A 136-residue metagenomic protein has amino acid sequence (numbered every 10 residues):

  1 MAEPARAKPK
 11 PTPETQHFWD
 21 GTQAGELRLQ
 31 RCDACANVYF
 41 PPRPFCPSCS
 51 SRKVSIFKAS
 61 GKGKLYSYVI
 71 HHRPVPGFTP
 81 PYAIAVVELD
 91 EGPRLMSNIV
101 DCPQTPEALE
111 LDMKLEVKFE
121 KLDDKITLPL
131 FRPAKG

Functional and structural regions predicted by a protein language model:
M1-L27, R132, G136: A broadly conserved sequence feature marking short terminus-proximal activation segments in nucleic acid-centric
E26-L29, R43: Residues immediately within or flanking Cys/His clusters that coordinate Zn2+ in small zinc-binding modules
R31-A34, F45-S51: Short, cysteine/histidine-rich loop/knuckle motifs that typically chelate Zn2+
F40, K53-S55: Short functional micro-motifs and their immediate structural scaffolds
G63-Y66, I99: Conserved hydrophobic positions within beta-strands
R94-T105: Beta-strand/loop nucleic-acid-binding surfaces
P103-E116: Short nucleic-acid-contacting surface segments enriched for D/E, G, S/T with interspersed K/R
K118-G136: OB-fold/S1-family single-stranded nucleic acid-binding modules
